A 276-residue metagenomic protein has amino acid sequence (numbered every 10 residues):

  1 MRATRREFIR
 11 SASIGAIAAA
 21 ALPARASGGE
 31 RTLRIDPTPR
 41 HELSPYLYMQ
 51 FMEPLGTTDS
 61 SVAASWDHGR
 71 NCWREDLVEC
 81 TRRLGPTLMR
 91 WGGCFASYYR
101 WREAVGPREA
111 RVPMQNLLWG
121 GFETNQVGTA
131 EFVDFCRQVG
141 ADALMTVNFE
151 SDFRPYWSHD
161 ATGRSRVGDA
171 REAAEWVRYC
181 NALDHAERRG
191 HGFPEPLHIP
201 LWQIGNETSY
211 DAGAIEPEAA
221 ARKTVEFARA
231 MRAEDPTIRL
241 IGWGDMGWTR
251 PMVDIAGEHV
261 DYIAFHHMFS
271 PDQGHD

Functional and structural regions predicted by a protein language model:
M1: Flexible coil/turn residues that form the inter-helical turn or adjacent wing/linker of helix-turn-helix
T4, F8-A20, A26-T249, D254-Y262: Non-catalytic accessory regions flanking glycosidase/transglycosidase catalytic cores in CAZymes
F265: Flexible glycine/proline-rich, aromatic-decorated loop/lid segments
F269-D276: Glycoside hydrolase catalytic-domain groove-lining segments
